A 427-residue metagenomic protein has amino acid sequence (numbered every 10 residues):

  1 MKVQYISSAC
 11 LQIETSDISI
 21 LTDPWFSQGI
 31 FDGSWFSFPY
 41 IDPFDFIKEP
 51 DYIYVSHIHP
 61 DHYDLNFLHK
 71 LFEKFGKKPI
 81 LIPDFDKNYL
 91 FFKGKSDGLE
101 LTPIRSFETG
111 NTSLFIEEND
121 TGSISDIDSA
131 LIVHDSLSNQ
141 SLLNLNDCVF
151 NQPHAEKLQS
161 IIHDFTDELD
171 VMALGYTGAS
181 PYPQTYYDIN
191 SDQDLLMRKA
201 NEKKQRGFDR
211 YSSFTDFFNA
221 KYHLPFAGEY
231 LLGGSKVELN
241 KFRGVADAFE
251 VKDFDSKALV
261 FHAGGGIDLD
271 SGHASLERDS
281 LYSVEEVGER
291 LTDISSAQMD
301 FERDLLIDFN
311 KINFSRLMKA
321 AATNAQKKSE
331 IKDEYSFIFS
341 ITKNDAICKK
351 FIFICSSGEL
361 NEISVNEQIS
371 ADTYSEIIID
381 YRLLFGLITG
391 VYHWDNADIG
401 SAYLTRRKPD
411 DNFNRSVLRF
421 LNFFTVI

Functional and structural regions predicted by a protein language model:
D17-I58, L65-K70, F150-D167, I377: Pre-active-site segment of Zn-dependent metallo-hydrolases
I18, K74-P79, N219-K221, S256: A short helix->loop->beta-strand "cap" motif at the edges of active sites that frequently abuts
L21-D23, E49-Y63, L81-D84, L143-C148 (+6 more regions): Active-site neighborhood of phospho(di)ester-bond hydrolases with catalytic His/Asp-centered motifs
Q28-G29, E117-N144, C148-Q152, T166-I189 (+1 more regions): Active-site-proximal loop/helix segment associated with metal-binding centers of metalloenzymes
Q28-G29, I58-Y63, K87-F91, F107-E108 (+4 more regions): Active-site environment of divalent metal-dependent phosphoester hydrolases
I80-N139: Metallo-beta-lactamase
P153, K157-D255: Cap/insert and terminal regions of metallo-dependent hydrolase folds
D268-I427: Feature captures hydrophobic
